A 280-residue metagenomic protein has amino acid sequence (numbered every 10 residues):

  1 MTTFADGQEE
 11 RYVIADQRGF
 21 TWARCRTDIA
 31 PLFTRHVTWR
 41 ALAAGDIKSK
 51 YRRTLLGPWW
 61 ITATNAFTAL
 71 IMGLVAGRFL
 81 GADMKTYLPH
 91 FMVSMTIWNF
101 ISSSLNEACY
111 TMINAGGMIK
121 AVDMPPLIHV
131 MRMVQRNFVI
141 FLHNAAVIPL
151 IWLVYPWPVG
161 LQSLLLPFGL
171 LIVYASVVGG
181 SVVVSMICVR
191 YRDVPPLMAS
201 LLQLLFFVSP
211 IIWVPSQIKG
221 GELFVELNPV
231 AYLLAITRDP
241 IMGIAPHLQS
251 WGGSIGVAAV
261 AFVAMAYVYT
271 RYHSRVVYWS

Functional and structural regions predicted by a protein language model:
M1-S280: Hydrophobic transmembrane alpha-helices and immediately adjacent juxtamembrane helices of multi-pass inner-membrane
